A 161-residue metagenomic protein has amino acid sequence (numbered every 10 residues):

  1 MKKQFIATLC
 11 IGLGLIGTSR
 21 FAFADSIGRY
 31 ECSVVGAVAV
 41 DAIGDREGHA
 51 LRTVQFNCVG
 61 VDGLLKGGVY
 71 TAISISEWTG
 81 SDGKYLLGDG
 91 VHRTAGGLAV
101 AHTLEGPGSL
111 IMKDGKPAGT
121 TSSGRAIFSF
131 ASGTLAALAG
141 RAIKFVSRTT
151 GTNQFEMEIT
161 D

Functional and structural regions predicted by a protein language model:
M1-T8: Bacterial N-terminal signal peptides that target proteins for export
F5, F21-F23: Aromatic (phenylalanine/tyrosine) cluster motif
C10-I11, A22: Cleavable N-terminal signal peptides
G17-S19: N-terminal signal peptide c-region/cleavage motif recognized by signal peptidases
F23-D161: Beta-strand-enriched cores of mature, soluble protein domains
